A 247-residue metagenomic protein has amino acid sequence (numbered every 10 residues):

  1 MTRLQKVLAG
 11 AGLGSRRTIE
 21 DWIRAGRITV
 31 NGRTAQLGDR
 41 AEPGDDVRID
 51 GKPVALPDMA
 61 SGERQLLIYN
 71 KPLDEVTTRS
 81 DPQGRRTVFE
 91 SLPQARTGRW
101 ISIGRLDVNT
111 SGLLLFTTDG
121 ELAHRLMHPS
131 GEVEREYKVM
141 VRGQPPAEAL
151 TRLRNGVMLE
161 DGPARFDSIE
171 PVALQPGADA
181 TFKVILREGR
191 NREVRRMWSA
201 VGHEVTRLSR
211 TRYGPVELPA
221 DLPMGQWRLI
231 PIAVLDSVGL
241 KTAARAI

Functional and structural regions predicted by a protein language model:
M1-I247: Basic, flexible Lys/Arg- and Gly-enriched helix-loop patches that mediate nucleic-acid binding at interfaces with rRNA
